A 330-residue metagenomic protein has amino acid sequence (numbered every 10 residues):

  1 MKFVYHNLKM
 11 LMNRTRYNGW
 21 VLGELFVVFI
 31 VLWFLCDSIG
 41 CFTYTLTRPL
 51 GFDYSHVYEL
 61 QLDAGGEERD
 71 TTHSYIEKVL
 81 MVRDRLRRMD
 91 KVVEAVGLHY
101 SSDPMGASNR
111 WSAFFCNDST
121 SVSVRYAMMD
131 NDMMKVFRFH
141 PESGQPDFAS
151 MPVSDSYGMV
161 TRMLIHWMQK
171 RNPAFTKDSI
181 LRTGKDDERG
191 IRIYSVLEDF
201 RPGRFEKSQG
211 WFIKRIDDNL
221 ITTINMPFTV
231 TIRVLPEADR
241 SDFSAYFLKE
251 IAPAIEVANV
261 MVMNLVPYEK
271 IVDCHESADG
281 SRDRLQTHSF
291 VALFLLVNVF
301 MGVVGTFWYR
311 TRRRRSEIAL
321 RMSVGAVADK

Functional and structural regions predicted by a protein language model:
F3-M12, V82: A short amphipathic helical element positioned immediately N-terminal to and/or at the very start of a transmembrane
Y5-K9, M301-K330: Intracellular coupling helices
R14-C41, G280-S316: Hydrophobic alpha-helical transmembrane segments of multi-pass inner-membrane transport and secretion
C36-S121, Y126-D130: Membrane-proximal extracellular/periplasmic loop immediately following the first transmembrane helix
Y75-R83, W167, P173-A174, R240-K249: Well-ordered, non-membrane alpha-helical segments in soluble/globular domains
T120-F212: Hydrophobic secondary-structure segments that place a key small or acidic residue at a functional site
S156, R162-H166, E188-L285: "Rare, low-scoring activations can occur in soluble or secreted enzymes where short amphipathic helices or signal
